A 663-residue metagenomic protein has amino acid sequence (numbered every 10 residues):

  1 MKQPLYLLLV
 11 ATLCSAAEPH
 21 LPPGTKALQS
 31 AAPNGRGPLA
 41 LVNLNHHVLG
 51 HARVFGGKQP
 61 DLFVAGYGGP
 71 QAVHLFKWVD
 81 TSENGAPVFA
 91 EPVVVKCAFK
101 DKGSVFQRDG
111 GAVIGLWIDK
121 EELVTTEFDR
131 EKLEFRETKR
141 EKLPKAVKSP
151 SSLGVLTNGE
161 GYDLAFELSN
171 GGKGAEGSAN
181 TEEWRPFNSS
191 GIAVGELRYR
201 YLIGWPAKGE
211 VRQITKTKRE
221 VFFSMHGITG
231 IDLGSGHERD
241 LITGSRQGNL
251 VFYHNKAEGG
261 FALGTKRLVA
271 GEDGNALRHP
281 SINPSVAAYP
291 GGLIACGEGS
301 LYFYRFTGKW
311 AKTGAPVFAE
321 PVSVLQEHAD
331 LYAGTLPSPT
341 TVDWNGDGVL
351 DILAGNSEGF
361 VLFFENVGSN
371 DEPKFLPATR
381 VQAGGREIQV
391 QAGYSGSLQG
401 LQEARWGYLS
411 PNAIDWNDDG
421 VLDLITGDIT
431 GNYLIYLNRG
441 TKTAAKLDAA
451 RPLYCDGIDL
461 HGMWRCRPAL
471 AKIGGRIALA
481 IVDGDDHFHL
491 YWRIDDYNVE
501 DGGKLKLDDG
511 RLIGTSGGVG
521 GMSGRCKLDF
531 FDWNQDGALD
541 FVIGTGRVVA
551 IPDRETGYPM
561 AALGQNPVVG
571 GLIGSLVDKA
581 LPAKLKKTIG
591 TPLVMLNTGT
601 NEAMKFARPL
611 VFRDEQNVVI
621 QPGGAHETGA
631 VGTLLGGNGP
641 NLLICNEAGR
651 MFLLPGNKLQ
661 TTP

Functional and structural regions predicted by a protein language model:
Q3-L13: Sec-dependent N-terminal signal peptides
A16-P663: Beta-propeller-forming repeat regions
